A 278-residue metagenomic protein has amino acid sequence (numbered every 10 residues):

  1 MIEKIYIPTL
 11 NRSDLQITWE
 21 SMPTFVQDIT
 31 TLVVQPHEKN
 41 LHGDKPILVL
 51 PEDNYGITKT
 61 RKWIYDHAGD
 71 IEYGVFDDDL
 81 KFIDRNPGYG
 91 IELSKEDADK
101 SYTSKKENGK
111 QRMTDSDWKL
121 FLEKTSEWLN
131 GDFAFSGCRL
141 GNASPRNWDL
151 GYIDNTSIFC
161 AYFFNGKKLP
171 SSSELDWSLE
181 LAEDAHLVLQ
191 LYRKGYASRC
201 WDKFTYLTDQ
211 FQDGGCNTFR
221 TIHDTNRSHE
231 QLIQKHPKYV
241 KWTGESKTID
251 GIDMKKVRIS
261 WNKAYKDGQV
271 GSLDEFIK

Functional and structural regions predicted by a protein language model:
M1-K4, N11-S13, L179-L181, A185-K278: C-terminal catalytic/acceptor-binding lobe
K4-D28, H37-H42: Short, well-formed alpha-helical segments that are part of the catalytic scaffolds of diverse glycosyltransferases
I7-T9, V33-P36, G137, D202: Short beta-strand/turn micro-motifs composed of small residues that flank or help shape donor/cofactor-binding pockets
N11-R12, E38-K39, D79-K81, G141-S144 (+2 more regions): Short, solvent-exposed loop/turn segments at secondary-structure junctions
Q16-W19, H42-G43, D84-P87, R146-Y152 (+2 more regions): A short acidic (Asp/Glu
V33-F76, K81-T103: Active-site-proximal specificity loops/subdomain of glycosyltransferases
E72-D77, A134-R139, S198-D202, K241-T243: A structural signal for short, well-ordered beta-strand segments and their strand-loop junctions that often border
I83-H186: Conserved catalytic core of nucleotide-sugar-dependent glycosyltransferases
